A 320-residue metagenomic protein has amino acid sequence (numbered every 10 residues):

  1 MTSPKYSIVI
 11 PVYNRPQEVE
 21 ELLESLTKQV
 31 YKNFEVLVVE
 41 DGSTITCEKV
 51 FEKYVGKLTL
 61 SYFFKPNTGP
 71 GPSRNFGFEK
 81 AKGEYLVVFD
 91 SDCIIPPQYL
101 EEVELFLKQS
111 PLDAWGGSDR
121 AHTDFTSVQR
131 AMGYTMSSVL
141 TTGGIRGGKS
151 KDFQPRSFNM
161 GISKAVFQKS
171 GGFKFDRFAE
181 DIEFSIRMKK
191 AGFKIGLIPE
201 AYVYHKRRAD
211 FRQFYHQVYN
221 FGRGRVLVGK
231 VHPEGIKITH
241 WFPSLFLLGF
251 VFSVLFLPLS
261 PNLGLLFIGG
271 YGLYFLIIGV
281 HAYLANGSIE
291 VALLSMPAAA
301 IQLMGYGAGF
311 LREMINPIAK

Functional and structural regions predicted by a protein language model:
E24-N33: Short, acidic, metal-binding catalytic loop of nucleotide-sugar glycosyltransferases
S25, E40-K49, N67-T68, D90-P96: A conserved acidic beta->alpha catalytic loop
I45-T46, C93-F106, I186: Acidic donor-binding/catalytic loop of UDP-sugar-dependent glycosyltransferases, especially processive GT2
K65-A81, E102, S157-F158: Glycine-rich, basic loop-to-helix element that forms the pyrophosphate-binding segment of sugar-nucleotide handling
L86: Short aromatic/hydrophobic "clamp" motif used to bind/position activated sugar donors
P97-R130, A201, K206: Conserved donor NDP-sugar-binding/catalytic core segment of glycosyltransferases
A121, T142-Q168, D176-R177, E183 (+4 more regions): A recurrent flexible, glycine/aromatic-enriched loop bordering the glycosyltransferase active site that acts as
K174-I236: Catalytic donor/gating beta->alpha subdomain of glycosyltransferases that bind UDP-sugars
